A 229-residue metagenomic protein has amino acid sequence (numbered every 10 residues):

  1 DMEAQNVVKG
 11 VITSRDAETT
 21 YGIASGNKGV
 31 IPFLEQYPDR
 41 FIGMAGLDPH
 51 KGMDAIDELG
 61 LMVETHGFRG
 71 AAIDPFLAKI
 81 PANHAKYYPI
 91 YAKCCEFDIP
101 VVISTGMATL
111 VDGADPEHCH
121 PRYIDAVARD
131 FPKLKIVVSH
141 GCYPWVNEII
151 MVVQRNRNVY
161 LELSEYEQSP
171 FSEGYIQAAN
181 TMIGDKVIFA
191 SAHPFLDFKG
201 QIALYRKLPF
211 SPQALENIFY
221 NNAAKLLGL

Functional and structural regions predicted by a protein language model:
D1-K9, D57-L61, I183-I188, F198-L229: Mid-to-C-terminal alpha-helical segments outside catalytic/metal-binding sites
M2, L34-P38, V63, A128 (+3 more regions): N-terminal cationic-hydrophobic initiation segments that often serve targeting/anchoring roles
M2, V30, L34, G43 (+9 more regions): Conserved, mostly hydrophobic/aromatic
V8-K9, A17-T109, G113, S169: Active-site gating/metal-coordination segments in enzymes
V11-S14, G46, V137-S139, E162-S164 (+2 more regions): Short beta-strand segments
A24-I31, H118-P121, N147, K199-I202: Short, surface-exposed alpha-helical segments at coil->helix boundaries
N27, G52-A55, W145-I149, S169-E173 (+1 more regions): Short, well-ordered alpha-helical microsegments
F68-G70, N83-I188: Catalytic pocket-lining loop regions of alpha/beta-barrel enzymes, especially the amidohydrolase/enolase/GH5 lineages
